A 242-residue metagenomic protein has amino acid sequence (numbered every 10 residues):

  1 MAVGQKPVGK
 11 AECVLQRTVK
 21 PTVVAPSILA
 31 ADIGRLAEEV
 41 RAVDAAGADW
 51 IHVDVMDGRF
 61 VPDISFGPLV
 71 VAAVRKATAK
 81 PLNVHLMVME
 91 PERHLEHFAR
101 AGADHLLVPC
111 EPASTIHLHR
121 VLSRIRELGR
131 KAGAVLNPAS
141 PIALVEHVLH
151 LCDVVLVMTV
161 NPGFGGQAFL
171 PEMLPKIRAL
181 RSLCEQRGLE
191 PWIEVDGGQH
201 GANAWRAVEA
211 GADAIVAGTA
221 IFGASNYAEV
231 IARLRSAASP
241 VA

Functional and structural regions predicted by a protein language model:
A2-A30, A37-E38: N-terminal amphipathic alpha-helix/helix-capping segment at the start of soluble metabolic enzymes
A25, D44, W50-H52, N83 (+4 more regions): Conserved beta-strand positions in the central sheet of alpha/beta enzyme cores
S27-A31, M56-G58, M87-P91, E111-A113 (+4 more regions): Active-site beta-loop-alpha junctions enriched in small/polar residues
R35, A77, P81, R93-H97 (+1 more regions): Conserved anion-binding
L36, V43, D54, F98 (+6 more regions): Conserved, mostly hydrophobic/aromatic
V40, E92-R100, S140-L151, G198-I215: Catalytic cores of alpha/beta
R59-P91, L95, A204-I221: A short alpha/beta connector and helix-capping loop motif
V208, A220-A242: C-terminal helical cap(s) of enzyme catalytic domains, especially alpha/beta-barrels
